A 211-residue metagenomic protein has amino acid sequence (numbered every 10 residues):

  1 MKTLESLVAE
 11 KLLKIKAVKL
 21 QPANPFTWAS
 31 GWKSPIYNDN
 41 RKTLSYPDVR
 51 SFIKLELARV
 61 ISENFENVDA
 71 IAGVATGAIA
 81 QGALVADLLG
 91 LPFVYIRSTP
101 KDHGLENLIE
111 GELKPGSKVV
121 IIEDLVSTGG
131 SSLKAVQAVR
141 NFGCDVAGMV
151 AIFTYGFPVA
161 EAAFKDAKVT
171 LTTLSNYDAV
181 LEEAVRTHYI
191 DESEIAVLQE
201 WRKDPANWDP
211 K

Functional and structural regions predicted by a protein language model:
M1-F65: Active-site-facing substrate-recognition patch
K2-K14, Q137-K211: PRPP-dependent phosphoribosyltransferase catalytic core
L57-D69, V136-F142: Phosphate/pyrophosphate-binding loops at sites that engage ATP/ADP/AMP, CoA/4′-phosphopantetheine, polyphosphate
N64-F65, G111-P115, A163: Solvent-exposed alpha-helices and their adjacent loops that cap or buttress functional pockets in soluble metabolic
E66-A75, V150: Short glycine-rich phosphate-binding loop at a beta-alpha junction
D69, S117, A147: Conserved acidic residues
G82-V120, T128-K134: Short, glycine/charge-rich flexible loops or terminal/linker lids adjacent to PRPP-binding catalytic cores
